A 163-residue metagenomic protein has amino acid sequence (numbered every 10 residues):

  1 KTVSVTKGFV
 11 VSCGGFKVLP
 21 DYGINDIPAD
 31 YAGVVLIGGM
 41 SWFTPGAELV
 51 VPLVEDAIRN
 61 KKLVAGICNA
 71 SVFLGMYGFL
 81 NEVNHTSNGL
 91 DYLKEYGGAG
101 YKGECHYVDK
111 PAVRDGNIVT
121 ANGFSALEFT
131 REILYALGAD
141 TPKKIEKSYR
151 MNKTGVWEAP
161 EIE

Functional and structural regions predicted by a protein language model:
K1-T6, F16-A65, N69-E163: Active-site-adjacent pocket-lining segments in enzyme domains
